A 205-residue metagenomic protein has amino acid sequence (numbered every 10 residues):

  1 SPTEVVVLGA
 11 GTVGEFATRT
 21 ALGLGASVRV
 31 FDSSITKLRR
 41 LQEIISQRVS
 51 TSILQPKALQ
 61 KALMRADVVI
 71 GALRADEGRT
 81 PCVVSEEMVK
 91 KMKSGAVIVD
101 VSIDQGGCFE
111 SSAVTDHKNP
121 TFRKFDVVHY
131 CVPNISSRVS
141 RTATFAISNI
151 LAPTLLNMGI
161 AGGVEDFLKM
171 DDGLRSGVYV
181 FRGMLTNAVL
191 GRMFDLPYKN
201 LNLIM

Functional and structural regions predicted by a protein language model:
S1-R74: Glycine-rich phosphate/diphosphate-binding loop of Rossmann-like nucleotide-binding domains
E4, V13, A17, S33 (+9 more regions): General structural feature for long, well-ordered alpha-helical segments within catalytic domains of soluble enzymes
G9-G14, G95, G106-G107, G183: Glycine-centered flexibility sites
A26, D76-T80, I135, V139: Conserved short-loop catalytic and cofactor-binding motifs
I45-F125: Rossmann-like adenosine-cofactor binding region
I103, C108-M205: Adenosine-phosphate binding glycine-rich loop
